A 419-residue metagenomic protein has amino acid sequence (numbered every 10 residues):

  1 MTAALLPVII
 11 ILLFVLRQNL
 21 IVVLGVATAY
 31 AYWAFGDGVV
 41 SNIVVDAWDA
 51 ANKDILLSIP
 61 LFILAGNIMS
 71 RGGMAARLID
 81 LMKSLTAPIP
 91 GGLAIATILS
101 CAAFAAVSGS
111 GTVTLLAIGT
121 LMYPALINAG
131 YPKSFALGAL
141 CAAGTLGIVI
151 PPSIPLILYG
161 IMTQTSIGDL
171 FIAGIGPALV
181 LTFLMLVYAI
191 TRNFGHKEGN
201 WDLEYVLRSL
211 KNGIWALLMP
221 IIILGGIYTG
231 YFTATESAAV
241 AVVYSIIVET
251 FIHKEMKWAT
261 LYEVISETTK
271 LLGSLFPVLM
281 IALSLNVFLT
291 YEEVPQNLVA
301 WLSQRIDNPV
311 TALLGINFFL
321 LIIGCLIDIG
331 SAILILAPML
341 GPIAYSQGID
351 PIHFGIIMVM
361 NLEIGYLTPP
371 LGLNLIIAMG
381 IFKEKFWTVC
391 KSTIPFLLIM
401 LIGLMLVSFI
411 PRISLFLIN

Functional and structural regions predicted by a protein language model:
M1-N419: Alpha-helical transmembrane segments of multi-pass membrane transport proteins
